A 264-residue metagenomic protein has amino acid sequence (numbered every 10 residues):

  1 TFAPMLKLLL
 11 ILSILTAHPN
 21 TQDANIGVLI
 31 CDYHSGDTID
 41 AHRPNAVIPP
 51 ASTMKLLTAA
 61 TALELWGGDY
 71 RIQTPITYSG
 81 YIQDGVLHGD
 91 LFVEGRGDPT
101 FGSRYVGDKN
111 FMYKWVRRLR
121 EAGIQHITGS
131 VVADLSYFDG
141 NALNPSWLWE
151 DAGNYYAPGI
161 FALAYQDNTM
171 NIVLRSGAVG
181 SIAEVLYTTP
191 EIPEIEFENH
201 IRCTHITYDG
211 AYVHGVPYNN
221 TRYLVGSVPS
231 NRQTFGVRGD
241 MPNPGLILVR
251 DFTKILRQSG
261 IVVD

Functional and structural regions predicted by a protein language model:
T1-P4: Short, Lys/Arg-enriched N-terminal segments with co-localized hydrophobic residues within the first ~10-30 amino acids
L6, M54, P244-I247: A generic structural signal for residues located within well-ordered alpha-helices of large catalytic or ligand-binding
L6-V47, I72-Q73, W115-G123: Beta-lactamase-like hydrolase cores
D32-H34, S52, L63, G97: Short glycine-rich, polar/acidic loop-and-turn segments at beta strand-coil junctions
A41-T61, L65: Short active-site loop at a secondary-structure junction that contains or immediately precedes the catalytic residue(s)
L65-D264: Conserved serine DD-peptidase/penicillin-binding transpeptidase domain and beta-lactam-recognizing active-site
